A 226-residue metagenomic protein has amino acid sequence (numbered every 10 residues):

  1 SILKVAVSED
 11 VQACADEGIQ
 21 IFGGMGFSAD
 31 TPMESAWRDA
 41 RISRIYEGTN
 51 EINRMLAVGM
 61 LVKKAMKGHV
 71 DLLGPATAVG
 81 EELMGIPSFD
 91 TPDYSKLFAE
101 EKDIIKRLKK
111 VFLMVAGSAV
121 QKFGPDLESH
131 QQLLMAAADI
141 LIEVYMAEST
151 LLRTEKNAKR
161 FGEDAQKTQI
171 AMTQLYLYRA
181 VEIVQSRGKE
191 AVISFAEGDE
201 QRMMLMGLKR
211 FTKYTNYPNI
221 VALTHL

Functional and structural regions predicted by a protein language model:
S1-L226: Alpha-helical interface subdomain recognition
